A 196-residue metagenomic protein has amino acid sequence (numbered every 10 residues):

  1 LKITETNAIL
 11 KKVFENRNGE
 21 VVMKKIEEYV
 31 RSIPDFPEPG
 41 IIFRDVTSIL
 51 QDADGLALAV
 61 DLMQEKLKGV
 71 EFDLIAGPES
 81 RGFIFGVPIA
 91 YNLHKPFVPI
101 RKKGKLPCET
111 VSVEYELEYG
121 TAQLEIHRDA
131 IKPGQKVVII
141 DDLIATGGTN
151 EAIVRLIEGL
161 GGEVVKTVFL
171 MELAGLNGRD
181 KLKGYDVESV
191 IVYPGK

Functional and structural regions predicted by a protein language model:
E5, I9-E15, G19: Short, positively charged and aromatic/hydrophobic N-terminal segments
G19-F72: Active-site-facing substrate-recognition patch
E28, E151-K196: PRPP-dependent phosphoribosyltransferase catalytic core
F72-E79: Short glycine-rich phosphate-binding loop at a beta-alpha junction
D73, Q135, V165: Conserved acidic residues
I84-L93, V154: Short Gly/Thr/Asp-enriched flexible loops that form oxyanion-binding sites at enzyme active sites
P96-V138: Short, glycine/charge-rich flexible loops or terminal/linker lids adjacent to PRPP-binding catalytic cores
D142, G147: Conserved G/P- and acidic residue-centered "switch" motifs that form tight phosphate/ATP-binding loops in soluble
